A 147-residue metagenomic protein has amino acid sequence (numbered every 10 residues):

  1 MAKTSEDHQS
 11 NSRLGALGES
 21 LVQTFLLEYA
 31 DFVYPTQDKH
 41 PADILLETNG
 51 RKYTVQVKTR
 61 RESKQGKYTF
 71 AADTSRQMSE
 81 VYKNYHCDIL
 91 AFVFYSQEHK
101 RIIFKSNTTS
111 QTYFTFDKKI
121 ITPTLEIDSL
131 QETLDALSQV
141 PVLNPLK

Functional and structural regions predicted by a protein language model:
M1-H40, L46-K147: Mixed-charge (Asp/Glu-Lys/Arg
